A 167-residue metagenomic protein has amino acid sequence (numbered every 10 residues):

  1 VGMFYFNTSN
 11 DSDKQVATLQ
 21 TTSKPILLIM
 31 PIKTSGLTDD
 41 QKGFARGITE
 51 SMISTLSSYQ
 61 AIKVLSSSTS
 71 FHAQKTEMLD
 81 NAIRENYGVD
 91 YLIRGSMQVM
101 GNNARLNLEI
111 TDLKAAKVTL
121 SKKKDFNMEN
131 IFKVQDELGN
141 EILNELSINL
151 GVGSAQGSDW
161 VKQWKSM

Functional and structural regions predicted by a protein language model:
F4-A17, T38, I48-M167: Catalytic-center loop of serine/cysteine hydrolases
T18-T22: Short glycine/proline-enriched loop/turn "hinge" motifs that connect secondary-structure elements and lie
S23-T38: Short beta-strand segments enriched in small/hydrophobic residues
D39-G43: Short, solvent-exposed loop/turn segments at secondary-structure boundaries
